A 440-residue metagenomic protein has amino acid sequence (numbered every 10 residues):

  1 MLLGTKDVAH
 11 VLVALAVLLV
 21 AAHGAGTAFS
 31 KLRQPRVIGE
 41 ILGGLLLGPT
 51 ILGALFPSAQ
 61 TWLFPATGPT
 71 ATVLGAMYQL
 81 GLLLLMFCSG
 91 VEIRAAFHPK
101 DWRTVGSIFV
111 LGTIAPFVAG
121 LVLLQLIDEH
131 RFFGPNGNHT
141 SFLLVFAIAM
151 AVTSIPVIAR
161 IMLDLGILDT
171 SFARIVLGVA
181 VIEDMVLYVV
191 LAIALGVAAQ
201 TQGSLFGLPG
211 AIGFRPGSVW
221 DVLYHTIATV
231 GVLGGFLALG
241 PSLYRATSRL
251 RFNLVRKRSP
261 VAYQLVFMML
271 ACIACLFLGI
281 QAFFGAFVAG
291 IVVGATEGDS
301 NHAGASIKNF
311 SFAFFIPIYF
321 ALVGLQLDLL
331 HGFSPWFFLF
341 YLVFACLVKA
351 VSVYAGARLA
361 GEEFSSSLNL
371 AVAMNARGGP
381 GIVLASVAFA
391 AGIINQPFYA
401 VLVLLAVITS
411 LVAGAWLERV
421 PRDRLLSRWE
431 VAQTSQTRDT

Functional and structural regions predicted by a protein language model:
L3-L18, P69-M86, G137-T153, Y224-G235 (+3 more regions): Structural signature of hydrophobic alpha-helical transmembrane segments
V20-K31, A54, A95-L168, V323-L330 (+2 more regions): Transmembrane alpha-helices that form the ion-translocation and gating core of multi-pass ion transport proteins
G24-G39, L45, L270-F284: Flexible hinge motifs at transmembrane-helix junctions and intramembrane kinks/re-entrant loops in multi-pass membrane
E40-L52, S107-L121, G178-A192, R256-C272 (+3 more regions): Small-residue-rich segments of transmembrane alpha-helices in multi-pass membrane proteins, especially helix faces
G43, L52, F56, L82-M86 (+9 more regions): Alpha-helical transmembrane segments and their lipid-water interface positions in multi-pass membrane proteins
L46-L47, T70-P99, L195, V266 (+6 more regions): Hydrophobic transmembrane alpha-helices of secondary-active transporters and Na+-translocating membrane complexes
L126-H130, A194, A198-Q202, W220-R245 (+2 more regions): Juxtamembrane and boundary regions of transmembrane helices in multi-pass small-molecule transporters and channels
E183-H302, S306, F310-S311: Core mid-bundle transmembrane helix pairs that form the ion/substrate translocation pathway in diverse multi-pass
